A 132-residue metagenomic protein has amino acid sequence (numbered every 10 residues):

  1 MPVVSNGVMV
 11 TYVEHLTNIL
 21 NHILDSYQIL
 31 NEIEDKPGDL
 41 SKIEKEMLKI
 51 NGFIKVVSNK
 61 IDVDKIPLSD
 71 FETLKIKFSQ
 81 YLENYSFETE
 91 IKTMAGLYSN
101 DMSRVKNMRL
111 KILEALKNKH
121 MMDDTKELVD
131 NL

Functional and structural regions predicted by a protein language model:
P2-T11, H15-L132: Long, low-complexity or tandemly repetitive, helically biased scaffold regions used for multimeric assembly/adhesion
